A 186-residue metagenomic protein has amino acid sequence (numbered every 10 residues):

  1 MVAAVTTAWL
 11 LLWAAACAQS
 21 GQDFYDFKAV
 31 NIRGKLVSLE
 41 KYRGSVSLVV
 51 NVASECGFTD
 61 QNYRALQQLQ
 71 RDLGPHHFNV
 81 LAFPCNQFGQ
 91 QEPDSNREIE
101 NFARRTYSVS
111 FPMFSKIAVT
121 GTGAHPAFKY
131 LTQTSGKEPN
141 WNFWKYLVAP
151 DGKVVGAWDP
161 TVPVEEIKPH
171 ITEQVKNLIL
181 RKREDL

Functional and structural regions predicted by a protein language model:
M1-W9: Classical eukaryotic N-terminal signal peptides for Sec-dependent ER targeting/secretion, especially the positively
L10-E40, Q61, P126: N-terminal "domain-start" segment that seeds a small globular fold
D23, R97-N142: Short, internal strand/loop/helix patches that form the active-site neighborhood or redox-interaction surface
A29, N51, G74-N96, V109-T122: Thiol-based oxidoreductase modules, predominantly thioredoxin-like and allied folds used for disulfide exchange
G44, N51-A65, Q87-D94: Conserved redox-active cysteine motifs that mediate thiol-disulfide chemistry, especially di-cysteine Cys-X(1-2)-Cys
S45-V46, D60-P84, A103-Y107: Conserved helix-turn-beta segment immediately C-terminal to the redox Cys motif in thioredoxin-like folds
P126-L186: Thiol-/selenol-based redox modules, centered on thioredoxin-like and closely related oxidoreductase domains
